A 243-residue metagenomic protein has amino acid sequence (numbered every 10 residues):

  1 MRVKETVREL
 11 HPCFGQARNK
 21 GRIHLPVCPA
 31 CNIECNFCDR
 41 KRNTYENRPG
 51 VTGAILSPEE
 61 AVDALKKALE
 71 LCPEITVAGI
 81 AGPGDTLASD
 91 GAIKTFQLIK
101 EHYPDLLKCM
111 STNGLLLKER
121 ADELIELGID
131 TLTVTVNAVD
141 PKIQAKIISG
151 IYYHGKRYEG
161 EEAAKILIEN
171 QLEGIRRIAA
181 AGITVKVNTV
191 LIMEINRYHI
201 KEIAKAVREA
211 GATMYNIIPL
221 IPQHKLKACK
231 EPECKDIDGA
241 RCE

Functional and structural regions predicted by a protein language model:
M1-N19, K201-E243: Auxiliary Fe-S-binding modules of radical SAM enzymes
H11-S57: Canonical Radical SAM [4Fe-4S] cluster-binding loop centered on the CxxxCxxC motif and its immediate flanking residues
P26, G79-A81, K186, V190: Conserved beta-strand segments that form the floor/walls of ligand-binding pockets within enzyme and binding domains
Y45-R48, K142-A145, G155-R157, Q223-A228: A short acidic, helix-capping loop that chelates divalent metal ions and anchors anionic groups
R48-I55, I148-I151, G160-E161, C229-E233: Short glycine-enriched, charge-decorated loop/helix-capping segments at active-site entrances that position
E60-A81: Short Fe-S-cluster ligation motifs
L87-I218: Conserved AdoMet/S-adenosylmethionine-binding subsite of the radical SAM
